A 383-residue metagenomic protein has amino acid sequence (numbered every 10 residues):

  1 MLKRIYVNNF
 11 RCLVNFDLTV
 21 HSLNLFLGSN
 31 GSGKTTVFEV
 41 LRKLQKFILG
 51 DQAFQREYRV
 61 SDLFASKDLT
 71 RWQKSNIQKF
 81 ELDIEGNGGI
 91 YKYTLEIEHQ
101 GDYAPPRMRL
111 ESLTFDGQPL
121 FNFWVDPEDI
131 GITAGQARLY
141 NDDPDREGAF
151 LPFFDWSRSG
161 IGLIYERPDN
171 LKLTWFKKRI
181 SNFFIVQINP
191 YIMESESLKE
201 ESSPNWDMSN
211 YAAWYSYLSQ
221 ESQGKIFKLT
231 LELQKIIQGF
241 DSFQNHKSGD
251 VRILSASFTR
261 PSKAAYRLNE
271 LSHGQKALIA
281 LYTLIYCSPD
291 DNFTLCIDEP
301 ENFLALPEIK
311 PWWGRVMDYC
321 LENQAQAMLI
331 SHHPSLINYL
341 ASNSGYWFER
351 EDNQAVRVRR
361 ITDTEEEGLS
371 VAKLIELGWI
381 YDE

Functional and structural regions predicted by a protein language model:
M1, K310-E383: C-terminal lobe/lid and adjacent interdomain/linker elements of RecA-like ASCE P-loop ATPase modules
M1-V14: N-terminal pre-Walker A segment at the start of P-loop NTPase domains
R11, N24, R42, S272 (+3 more regions): Catalytic acidic motif of RecA-like/P-loop NTPases
N15-H21, S288-D290: Phosphate-binding P-loop
H21-L63, S272, L278-L284: Phosphate-binding glycine-rich loops of NTP-binding sites
E39-P106: Conserved P-loop NTP-binding catalytic core
I90-L231, K235: Electropositive, glycine-dotted interaction segments that contact anionic polymers or phosphate-rich ligands
L231-Q234, Q238, S242-Y286, T294-P307: Conserved ABC ATPase signature
